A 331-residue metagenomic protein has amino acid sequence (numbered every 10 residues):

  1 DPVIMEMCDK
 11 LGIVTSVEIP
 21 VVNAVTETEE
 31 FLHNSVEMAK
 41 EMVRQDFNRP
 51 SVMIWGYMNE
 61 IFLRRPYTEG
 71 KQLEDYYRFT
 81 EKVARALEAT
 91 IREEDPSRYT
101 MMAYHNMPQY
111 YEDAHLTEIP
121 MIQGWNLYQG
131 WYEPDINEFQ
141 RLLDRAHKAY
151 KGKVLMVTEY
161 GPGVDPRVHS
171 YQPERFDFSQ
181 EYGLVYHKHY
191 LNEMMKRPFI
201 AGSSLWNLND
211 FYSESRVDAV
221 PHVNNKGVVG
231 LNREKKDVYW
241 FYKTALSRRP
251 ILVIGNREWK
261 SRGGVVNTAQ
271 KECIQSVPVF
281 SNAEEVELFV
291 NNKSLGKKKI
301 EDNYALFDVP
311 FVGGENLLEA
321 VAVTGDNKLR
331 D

Functional and structural regions predicted by a protein language model:
D1-L295, D308-F311, E315-N327: Extended substrate-binding grooves/exosites of carbohydrate-active enzymes
S294-N303: Short beta-strand segments within Ig-like beta-sandwich modules, predominantly Fibronectin type-III
R330-D331: Short beta-strand elements
